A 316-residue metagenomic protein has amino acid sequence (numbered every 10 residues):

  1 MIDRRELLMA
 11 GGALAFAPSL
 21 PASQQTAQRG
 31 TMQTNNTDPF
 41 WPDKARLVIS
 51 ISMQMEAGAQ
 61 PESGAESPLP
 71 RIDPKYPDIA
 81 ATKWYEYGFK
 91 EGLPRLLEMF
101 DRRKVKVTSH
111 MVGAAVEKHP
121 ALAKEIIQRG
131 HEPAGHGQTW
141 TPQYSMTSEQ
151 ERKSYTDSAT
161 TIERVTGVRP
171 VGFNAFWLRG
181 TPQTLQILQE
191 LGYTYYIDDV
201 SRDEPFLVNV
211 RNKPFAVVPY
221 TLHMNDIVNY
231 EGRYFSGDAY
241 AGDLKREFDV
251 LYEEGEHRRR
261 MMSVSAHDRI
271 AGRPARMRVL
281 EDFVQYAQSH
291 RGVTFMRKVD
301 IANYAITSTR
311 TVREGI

Functional and structural regions predicted by a protein language model:
M1-I2: Secretory targeting signals
E6-Q24: N-terminal export signals
Q28-D43, T160-R258, V312-E314: Active-site-adjacent pocket scaffolds in enzyme catalytic domains
T31-E132, T139: Active-site beta->alpha N-cap acidic-glycine motif
T31-N36, Y195, L207, K245-I316: C-terminal domain-boundary segment and adjacent tail
Q54, F100, L188, V218 (+2 more regions): Conserved, mostly hydrophobic/aromatic
K75-P77, P94, D101-T181, R211-K213 (+3 more regions): Metal-dependent polysaccharide deacetylase catalytic core of the NodB/CE4 family, i.e., the active-site-bearing domain
K90, S148-T156, Y234, D238-K245 (+2 more regions): Non-membrane alpha-helical structural segments and their capping/turn regions in soluble enzymes
